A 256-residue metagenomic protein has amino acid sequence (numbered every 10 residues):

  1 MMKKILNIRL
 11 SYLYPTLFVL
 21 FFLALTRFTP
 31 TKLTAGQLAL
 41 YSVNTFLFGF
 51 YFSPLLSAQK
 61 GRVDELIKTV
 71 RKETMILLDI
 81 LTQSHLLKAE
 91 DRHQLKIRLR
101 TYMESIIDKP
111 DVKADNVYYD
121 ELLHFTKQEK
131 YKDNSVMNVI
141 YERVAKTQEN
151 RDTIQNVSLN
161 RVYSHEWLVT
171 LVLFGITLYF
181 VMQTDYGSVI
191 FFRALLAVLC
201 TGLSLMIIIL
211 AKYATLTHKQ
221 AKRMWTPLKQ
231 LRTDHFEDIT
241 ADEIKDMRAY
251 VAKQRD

Functional and structural regions predicted by a protein language model:
M2-T31, L159-Q254: Alpha-helical transmembrane anchor segments
L33-L47: Loop-to-helix transition at the N-terminal end of transmembrane alpha-helices
L47-V70: Transmembrane signal-anchor/signal-peptide helices with a preference for the extracytoplasmic
F52, H85-L86, D238-E243: Short extracytoplasmic
P54, I80-H85, L205-A214: Juxtamembrane membrane-interface segments at transmembrane alpha-helix termini
I67, K72, L78-L159: Structured inter-helical modules in multipass membrane proteins
M103-V112, I244-D256: Charged, low-complexity cytosol-facing tails and large interhelical loops of integral membrane proteins
